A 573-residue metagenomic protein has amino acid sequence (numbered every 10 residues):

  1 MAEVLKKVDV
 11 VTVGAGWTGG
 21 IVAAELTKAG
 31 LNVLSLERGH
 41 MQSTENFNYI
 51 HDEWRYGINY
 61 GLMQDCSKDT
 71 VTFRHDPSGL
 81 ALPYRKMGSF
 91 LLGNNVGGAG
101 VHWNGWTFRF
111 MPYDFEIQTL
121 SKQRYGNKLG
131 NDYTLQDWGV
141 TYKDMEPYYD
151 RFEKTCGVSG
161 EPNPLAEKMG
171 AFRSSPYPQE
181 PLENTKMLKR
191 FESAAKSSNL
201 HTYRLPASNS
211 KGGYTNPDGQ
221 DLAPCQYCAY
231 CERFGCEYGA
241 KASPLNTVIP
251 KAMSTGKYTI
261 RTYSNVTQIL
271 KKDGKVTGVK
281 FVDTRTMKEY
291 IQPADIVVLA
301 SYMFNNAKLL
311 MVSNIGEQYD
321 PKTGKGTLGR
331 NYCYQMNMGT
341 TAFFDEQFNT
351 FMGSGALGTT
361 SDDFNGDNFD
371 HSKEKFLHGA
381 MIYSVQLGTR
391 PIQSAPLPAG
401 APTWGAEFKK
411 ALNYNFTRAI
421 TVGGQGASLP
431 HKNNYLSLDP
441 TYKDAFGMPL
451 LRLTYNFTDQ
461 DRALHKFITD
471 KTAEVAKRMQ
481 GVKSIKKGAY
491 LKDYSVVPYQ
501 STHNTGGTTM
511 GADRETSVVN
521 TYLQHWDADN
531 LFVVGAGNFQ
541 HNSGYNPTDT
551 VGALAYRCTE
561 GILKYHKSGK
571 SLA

Functional and structural regions predicted by a protein language model:
M1-K7: A short, basic/flexible loop-to-alpha-helix module at the beginning of a structural domain
V8-S35: N-terminal Rossmann-like FAD-binding beta1-loop-alpha1 element of flavoenzymes
T12, G16-W17, L182, F304 (+1 more regions): Residue-level detector of alpha-helix initiation sites
E25-K28, N32-L34, G39-R55, T255 (+7 more regions): Glycine-rich loop(s) and the adjacent beta-strand/alpha-helix scaffold that form part
H40-M63, G93-N95, A99-G105: Conserved N-terminal glycine-rich FAD pyrophosphate-binding loop of Rossmann-like flavoproteins
N59-T72, L82-S89, W106, Q118-Y263 (+1 more regions): Conserved redox-cofactor binding core of oxidoreductases
D76-K122, L129-N131, W138-Y142, K325-R452 (+4 more regions): FAD cofactor-binding and catalytic pocket of flavoenzymes
Y203-S208, Y227-C231, T262, T267-K272 (+4 more regions): A glycine-rich dinucleotide-binding beta-alpha-beta segment and adjacent secondary-structure elements that constitute
